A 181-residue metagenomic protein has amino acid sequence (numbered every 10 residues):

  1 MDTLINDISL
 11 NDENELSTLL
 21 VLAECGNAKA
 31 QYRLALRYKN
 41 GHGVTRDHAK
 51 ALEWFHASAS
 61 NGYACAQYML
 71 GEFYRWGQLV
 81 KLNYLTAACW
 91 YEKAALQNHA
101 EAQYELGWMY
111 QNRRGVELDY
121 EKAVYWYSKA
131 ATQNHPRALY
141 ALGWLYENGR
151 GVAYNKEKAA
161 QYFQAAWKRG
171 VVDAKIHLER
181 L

Functional and structural regions predicted by a protein language model:
M1-N40: N-terminal segments that cap or nucleate solenoid repeat domains
D2, W167-L181: Terminal, low-structured helical/coil segments at or just beyond the last alpha-helical repeat
N11, E24-N27, N40-H42, D47 (+10 more regions): Short helix-capping/linker turns of helical repeat alpha-solenoids
R33-N40, M69-W76, E105-N112, A141-N148 (+1 more regions): Hydrophobic face of amphipathic alpha-helices that form TPR/SEL1-like repeat modules and related alpha-solenoid
C65, M69-E72, W76, L85 (+5 more regions): Alpha-helical adaptor scaffolds
